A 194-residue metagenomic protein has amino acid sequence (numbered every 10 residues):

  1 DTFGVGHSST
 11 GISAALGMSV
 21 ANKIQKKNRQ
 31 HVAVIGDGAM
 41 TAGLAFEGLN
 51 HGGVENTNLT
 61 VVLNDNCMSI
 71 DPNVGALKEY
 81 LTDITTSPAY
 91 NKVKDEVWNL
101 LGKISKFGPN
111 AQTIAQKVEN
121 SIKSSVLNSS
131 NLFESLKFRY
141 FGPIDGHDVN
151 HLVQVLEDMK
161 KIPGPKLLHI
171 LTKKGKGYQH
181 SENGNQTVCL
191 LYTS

Functional and structural regions predicted by a protein language model:
D1-E55: Cofactor-binding active-site loop characterized by glycine-rich and histidine/acidic residues
Q25-H31, V54-L59, N64, N128 (+2 more regions): Short coil/turn connectors at secondary-structure junctions
I35-T41, L63-S69, K174: Acidic, glycine-rich active-site loops and adjacent beta-strand->loop/helix elements that engage anionic groups
M40-L49, I70-L77, L81-T82, V153-V155 (+1 more regions): Short acidic, glycine/serine/threonine-rich loops at helix termini
G53-K103: Mobile "lid/hinge" segments at catalytic clefts and subdomain interfaces of large enzymes
T85-L127, N131: Alpha-helical membrane-targeting segments
A111-S181: Structural signature of the thiamine diphosphate
Y192-T193: Conserved small/polar residues in nucleotide/adenosyl-binding loops
